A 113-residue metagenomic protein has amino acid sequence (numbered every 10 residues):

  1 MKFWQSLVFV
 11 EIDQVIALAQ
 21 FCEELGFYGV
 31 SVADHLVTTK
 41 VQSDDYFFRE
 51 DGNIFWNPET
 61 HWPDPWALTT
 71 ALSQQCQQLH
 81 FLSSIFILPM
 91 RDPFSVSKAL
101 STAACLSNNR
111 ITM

Functional and structural regions predicted by a protein language model:
M1-Q75: N-terminal beta1-alpha1-beta2 module of alpha/beta enzyme domains
K2-Q5, V30-V32, H80-S84, I111-M113: Hydrophobic faces of well-ordered beta-strands that scaffold small-molecule active sites in alpha/beta enzyme cores
E11-A17, P89-A104: Glycine-rich anion/phosphate-binding loops
E23-E24, T70-Q78, L100, A104-I111: Acidic (Asp/Glu)-rich catalytic clusters
T38-V41, H80, P89-P93: Short active-site-adjacent helix-start/loop capping segments
N53-T60, A104-T112: Short, Lys/Arg-enriched charge-dense amphipathic segments
W56-T60, F86-R91: Glycine-rich "substrate-gating" loop/helix at the edge of Rossmann-like oxidoreductase active sites
